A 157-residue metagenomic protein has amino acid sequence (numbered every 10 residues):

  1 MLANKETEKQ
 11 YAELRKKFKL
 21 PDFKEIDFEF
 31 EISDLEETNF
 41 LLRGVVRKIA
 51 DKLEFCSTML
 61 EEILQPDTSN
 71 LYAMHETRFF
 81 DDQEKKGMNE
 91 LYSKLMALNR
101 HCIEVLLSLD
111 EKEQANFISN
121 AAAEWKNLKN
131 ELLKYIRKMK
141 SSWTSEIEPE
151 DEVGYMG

Functional and structural regions predicted by a protein language model:
L2-G157: Long, low-complexity or tandemly repetitive, helically biased scaffold regions used for multimeric assembly/adhesion
